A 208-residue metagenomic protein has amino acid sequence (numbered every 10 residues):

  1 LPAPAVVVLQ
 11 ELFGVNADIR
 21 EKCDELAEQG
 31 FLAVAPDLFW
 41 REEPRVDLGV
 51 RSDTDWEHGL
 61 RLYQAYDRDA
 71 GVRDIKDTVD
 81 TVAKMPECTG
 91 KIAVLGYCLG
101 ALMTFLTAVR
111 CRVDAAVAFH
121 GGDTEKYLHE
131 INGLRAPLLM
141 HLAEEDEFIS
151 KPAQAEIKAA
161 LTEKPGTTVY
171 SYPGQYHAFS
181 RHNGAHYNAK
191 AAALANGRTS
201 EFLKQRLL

Functional and structural regions predicted by a protein language model:
L1-L208: N-terminal cap/leader regions of alpha/beta-hydrolase-fold enzymes, predominantly small-molecule hydrolases
